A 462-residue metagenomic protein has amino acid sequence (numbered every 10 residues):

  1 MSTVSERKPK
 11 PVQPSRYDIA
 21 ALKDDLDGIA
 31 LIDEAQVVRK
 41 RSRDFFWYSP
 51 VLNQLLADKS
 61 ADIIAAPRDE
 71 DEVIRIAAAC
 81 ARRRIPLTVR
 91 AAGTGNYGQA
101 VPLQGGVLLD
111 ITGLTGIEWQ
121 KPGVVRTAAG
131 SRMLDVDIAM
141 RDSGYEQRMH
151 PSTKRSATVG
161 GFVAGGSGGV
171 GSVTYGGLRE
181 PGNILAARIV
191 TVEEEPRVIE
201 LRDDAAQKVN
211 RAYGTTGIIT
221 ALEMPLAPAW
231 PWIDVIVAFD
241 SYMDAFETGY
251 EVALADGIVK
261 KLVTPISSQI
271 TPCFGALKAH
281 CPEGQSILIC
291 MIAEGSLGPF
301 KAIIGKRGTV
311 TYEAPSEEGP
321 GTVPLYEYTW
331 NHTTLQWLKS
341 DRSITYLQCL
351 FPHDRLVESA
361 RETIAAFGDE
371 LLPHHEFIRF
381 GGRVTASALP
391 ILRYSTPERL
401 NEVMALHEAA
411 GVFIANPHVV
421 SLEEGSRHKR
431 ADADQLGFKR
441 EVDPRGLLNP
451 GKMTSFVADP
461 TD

Functional and structural regions predicted by a protein language model:
M1-A78, T94-G123, I270-L277, E318-D341 (+1 more regions): N-terminal flexible segment immediately upstream of the FAD-binding catalytic core in FAD-dependent oxidoreductases
P9, I85, A92, A100-G106 (+2 more regions): Conserved glycine-rich FAD pyrophosphate-binding loop
L22, C80, T248-L254, S296-T309 (+2 more regions): Short amphipathic alpha-helices in soluble, non-transmembrane regions that often serve as interface/regulatory elements
A30-E34, A65-P67, L87-A91, L109-I111 (+11 more regions): General beta-strand structural signal in soluble alpha/beta enzymes
R68, V237-S241, I289-G295, Q348-D354 (+1 more regions): Short beta-strand-to-loop capping motifs
E118, M133-L134, I138-G257, V263: FAD-binding subdomain of flavoenzyme oxidoreductases
E247-Y250, L254-A276, Y312-T329: Glycine-rich, acidic
V259-K260, Q269-E313: A conserved active-site cap/scaffold subdomain adjacent to cofactor or substrate pockets
